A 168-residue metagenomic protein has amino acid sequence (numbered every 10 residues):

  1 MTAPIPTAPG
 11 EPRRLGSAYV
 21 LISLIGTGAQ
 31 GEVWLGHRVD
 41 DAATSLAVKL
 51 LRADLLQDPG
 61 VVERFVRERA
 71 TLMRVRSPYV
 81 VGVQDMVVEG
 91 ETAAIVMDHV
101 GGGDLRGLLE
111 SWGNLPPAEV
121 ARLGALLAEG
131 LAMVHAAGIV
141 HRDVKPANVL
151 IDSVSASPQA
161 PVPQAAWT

Functional and structural regions predicted by a protein language model:
L21-A29, V33: Protein kinase glycine-rich loop
G26-A29, R67, V75-Y79, T92: Flexible N-lobe loop architecture of eukaryotic-like protein kinase catalytic domains
H37-S45: Conserved N-lobe loop of protein kinases adjacent to the ATP-binding glycine-rich P-loop
L50-R74: AlphaC helix of the eukaryotic protein kinase fold
M86: Activation-segment/catalytic-loop signature of the eukaryotic protein kinase fold
G90-D104, L108: Conserved short submotifs of the Hanks-type protein kinase catalytic core that shape the nucleotide-binding pocket
L123-G124: Activation segment signature within eukaryotic-like protein kinase domains
L127-I139: Protein kinase catalytic-loop region centered on the HRD/HxD motif
